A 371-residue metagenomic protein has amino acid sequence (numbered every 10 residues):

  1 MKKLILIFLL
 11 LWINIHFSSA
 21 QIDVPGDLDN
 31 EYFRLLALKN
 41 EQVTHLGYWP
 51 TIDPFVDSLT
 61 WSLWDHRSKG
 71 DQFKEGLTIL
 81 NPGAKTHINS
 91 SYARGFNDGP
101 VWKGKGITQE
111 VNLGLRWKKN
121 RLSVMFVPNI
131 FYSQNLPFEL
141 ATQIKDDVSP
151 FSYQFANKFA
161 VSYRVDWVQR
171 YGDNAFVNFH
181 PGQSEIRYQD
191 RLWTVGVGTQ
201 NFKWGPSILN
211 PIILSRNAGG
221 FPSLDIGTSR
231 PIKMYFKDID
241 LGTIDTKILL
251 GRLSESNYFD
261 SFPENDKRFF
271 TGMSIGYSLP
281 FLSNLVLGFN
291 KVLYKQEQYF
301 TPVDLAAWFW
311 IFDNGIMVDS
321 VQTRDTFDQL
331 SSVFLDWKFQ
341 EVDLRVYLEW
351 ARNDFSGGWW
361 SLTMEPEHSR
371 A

Functional and structural regions predicted by a protein language model:
M1-V24: Bacterial Sec-dependent N-terminal signal peptides
F17-I107, N112-S123, P128: N-terminal periplasmic/intermembrane-space "pro-region" immediately following the signal or transit peptide
E75, L80-S90, F126-I130, V197-N201 (+3 more regions): Transmembrane beta-barrel strands of outer-membrane/channel proteins
R94-G99, V165-R170, V177, S207-I208 (+2 more regions): Extracytoplasmic loops and strand-loop junctions of Gram-negative outer membrane beta-barrel proteins
G114-K118, F176-V177, E185-Q189, G227-S229 (+2 more regions): Transmembrane beta-barrel domains of outer membrane proteins
W117-F159, F281-F289: Carboxylate/His-rich catalytic cores and anion/metal-binding grooves
V124, K145-I244: Well-ordered mid-protein domain cores that form the structural environment of catalytic cofactors
W167, K203, F221-A371: Signature for the C-terminal beta-barrel architecture of outer-membrane proteins
